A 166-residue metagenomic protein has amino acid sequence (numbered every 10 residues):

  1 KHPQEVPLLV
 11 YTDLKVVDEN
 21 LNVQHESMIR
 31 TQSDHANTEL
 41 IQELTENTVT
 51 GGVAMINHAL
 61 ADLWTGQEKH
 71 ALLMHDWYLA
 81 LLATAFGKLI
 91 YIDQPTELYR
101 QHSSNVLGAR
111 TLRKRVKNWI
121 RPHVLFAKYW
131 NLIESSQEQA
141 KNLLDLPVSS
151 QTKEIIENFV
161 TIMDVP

Functional and structural regions predicted by a protein language model:
K1-H25: Conserved donor NDP-sugar-binding/catalytic core segment of glycosyltransferases
H2-Q4, G66, A85, D145: Secondary-structure boundary motif
P3, E43, A71-L73, Y78 (+1 more regions): C-terminal subregions of glycosyltransferases and related glycan-biosynthesis enzymes
T12, E26, R30-L112: Conserved nucleotide-sugar donor-binding catalytic segment
